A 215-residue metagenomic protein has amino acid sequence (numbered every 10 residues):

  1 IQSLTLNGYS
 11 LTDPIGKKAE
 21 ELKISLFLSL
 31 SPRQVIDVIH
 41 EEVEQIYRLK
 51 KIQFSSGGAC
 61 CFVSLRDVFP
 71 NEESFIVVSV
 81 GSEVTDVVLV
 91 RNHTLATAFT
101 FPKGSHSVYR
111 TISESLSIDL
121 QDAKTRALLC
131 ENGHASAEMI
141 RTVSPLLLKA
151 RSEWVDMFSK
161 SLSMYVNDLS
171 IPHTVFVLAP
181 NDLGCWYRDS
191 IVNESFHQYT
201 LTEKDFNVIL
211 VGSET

Functional and structural regions predicted by a protein language model:
I1-F75, S144-S152, Y165-T174, D182-C185 (+2 more regions): Nucleotide/phosphate-binding catalytic cleft detector across ATP-hydrolyzing and phosphate-transferring enzymes
S29-S56, T94-S136: Glycine-rich phosphate-binding loop plus the immediately following alpha-helix
R66-T97, I112: Gly/Thr-rich phosphate-binding beta-strand-loop-beta motif of the actin/hexokinase/Hsp70
V88, C185-S190: A short acidic (Asp/Glu
Y109, S113-P172, A179: Gly/charged contiguous loops adjacent to phosphate- or pyrophosphate-bearing nucleotide/cofactor binding elements
L128, S195-T200: A common structural junction motif
P172-V177, F206-V208: Hydrophobic beta-strand segments of well-ordered beta-sheets in folded domains
L201-T215: Glycine-rich phosphate-binding/hydrolytic loop that grips phosphoryl groups
